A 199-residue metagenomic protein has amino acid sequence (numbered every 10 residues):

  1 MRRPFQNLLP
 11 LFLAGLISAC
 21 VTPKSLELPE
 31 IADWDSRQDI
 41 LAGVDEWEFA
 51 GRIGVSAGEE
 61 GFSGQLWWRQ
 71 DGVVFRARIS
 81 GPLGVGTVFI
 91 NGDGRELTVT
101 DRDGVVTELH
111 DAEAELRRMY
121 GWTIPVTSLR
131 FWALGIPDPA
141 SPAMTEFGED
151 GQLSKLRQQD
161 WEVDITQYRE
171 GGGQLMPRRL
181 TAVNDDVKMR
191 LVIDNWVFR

Functional and structural regions predicted by a protein language model:
M1-L9: Bacterial N-terminal signal peptides that target proteins for export
L16-A19: C-terminal motif of bacterial Sec signal peptides marking the signal peptidase cleavage site
V21-K24: Bacterial signal peptide processing site
D39-E59: A short, Trp-centered hydrophobic/proline-enriched beta-strand micro-motif
L66-R69, I90-G92, T166-E170, N195: Extended lipid/amphipathic-ligand handling interfaces
V74-T123: An acidic-aromatic
R102-Q159: Flexible, processing/modification-adjacent segments and terminal tails in exported/periplasmic/extracellular proteins
G135-R199: Gly/Pro-enriched, hydrophobic low-complexity segments that function as extracytoplasmic propeptides/linkers
